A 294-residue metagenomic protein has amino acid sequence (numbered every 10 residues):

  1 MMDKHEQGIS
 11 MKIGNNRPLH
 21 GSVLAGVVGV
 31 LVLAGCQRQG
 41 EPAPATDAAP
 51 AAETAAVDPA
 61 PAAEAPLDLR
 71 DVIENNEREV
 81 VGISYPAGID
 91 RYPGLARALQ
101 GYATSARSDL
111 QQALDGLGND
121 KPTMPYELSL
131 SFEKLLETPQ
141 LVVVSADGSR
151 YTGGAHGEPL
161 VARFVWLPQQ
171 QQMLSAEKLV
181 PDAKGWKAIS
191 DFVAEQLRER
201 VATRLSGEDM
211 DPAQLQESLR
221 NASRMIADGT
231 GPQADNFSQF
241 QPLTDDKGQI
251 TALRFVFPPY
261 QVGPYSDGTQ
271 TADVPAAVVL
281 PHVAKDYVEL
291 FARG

Functional and structural regions predicted by a protein language model:
E6-A25: Bacterial N-terminal signal peptides that target proteins for export
L33-G35: C-terminal motif of bacterial Sec signal peptides marking the signal peptidase cleavage site
Q37-G294: Compositionally biased intrinsically disordered regions enriched in Thr/Gly
